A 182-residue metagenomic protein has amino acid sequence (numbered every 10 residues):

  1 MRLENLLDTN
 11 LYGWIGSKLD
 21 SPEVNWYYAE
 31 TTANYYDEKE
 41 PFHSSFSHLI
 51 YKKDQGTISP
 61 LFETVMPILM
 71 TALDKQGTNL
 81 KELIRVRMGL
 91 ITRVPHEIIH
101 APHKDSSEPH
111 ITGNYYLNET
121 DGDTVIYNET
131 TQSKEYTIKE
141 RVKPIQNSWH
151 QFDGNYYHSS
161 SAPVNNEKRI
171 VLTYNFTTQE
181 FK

Functional and structural regions predicted by a protein language model:
M1-L80: Non-heme Fe(II)/2-oxoglutarate
K52, G56-K182: Catalytic core of non-heme Fe(II) oxygenases with the double-stranded beta-helix
